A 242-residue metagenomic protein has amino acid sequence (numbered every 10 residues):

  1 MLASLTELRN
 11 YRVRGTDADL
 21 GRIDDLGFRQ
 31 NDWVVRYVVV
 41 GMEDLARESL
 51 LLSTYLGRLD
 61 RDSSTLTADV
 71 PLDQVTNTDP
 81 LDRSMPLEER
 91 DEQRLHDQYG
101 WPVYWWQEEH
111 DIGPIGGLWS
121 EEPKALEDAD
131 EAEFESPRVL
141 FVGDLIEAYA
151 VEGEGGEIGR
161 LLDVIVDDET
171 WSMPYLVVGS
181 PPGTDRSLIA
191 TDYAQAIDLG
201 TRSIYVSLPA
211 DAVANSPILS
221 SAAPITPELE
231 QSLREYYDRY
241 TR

Functional and structural regions predicted by a protein language model:
M1-R242: Peripheral interaction segments used for macromolecular assembly
